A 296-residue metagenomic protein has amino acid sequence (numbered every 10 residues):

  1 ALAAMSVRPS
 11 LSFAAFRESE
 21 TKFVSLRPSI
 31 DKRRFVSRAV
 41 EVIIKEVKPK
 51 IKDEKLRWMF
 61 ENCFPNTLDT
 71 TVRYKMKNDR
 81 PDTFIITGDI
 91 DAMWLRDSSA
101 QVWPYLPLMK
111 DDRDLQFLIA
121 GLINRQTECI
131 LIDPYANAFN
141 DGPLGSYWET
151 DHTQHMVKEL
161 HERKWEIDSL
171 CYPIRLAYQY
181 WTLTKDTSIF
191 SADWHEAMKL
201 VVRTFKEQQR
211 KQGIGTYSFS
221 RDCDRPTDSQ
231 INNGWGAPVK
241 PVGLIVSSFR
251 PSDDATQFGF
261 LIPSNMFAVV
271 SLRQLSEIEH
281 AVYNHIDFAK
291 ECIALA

Functional and structural regions predicted by a protein language model:
A1-A15: N-terminal export signals
L11-W94: Low-complexity, Ser/Thr/Pro/Gly-enriched N-terminal "stalk/linker" regions
V24-R33, F84-S98, E128, H155-D168 (+1 more regions): Solvent-exposed loop and edge beta-strand segments that line ligand/cofactor-binding and catalytic clefts
A39-I51, A100-R113, Y172-T187, M266-H285: Well-ordered alpha-helical scaffold segments within catalytic/enzyme domains
M76-I86, L144-K164, R225-F260: Acidic/His metal-coordination segments adjacent to aromatic residues that form catalytic metal sites in metalloenzymes
D91-R225: Aromatic-rich carbohydrate-recognition surfaces in CAZymes
N137, K206-C223, F258-F260, F267-A296: Catalytic cores of carbohydrate-active enzymes
W165, S169, F190-A197, A237 (+2 more regions): Short, contiguous, pocket-lining structural segments that sit at or immediately flank catalytic/ligand-binding sites
